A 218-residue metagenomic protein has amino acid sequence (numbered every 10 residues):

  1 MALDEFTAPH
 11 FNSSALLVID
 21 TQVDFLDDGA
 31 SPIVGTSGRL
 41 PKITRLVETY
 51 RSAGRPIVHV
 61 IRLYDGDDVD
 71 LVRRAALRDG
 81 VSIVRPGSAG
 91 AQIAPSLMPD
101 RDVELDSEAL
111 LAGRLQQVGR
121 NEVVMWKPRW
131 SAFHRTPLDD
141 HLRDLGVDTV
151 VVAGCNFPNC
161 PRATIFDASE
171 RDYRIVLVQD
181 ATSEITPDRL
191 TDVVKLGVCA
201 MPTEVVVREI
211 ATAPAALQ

Functional and structural regions predicted by a protein language model:
A2-A15, T44-S52: Short amphipathic alpha-helices and their capping/turn segments at secondary-structure boundaries
G29-T36, S82: Short glycine-enriched, charge-decorated loop/helix-capping segments at active-site entrances that position
P41-L145: Active-site alpha/beta core segments
V150-P158, D172-P187: A short glycine-rich beta-strand->turn/loop micro-motif centered on a GG-aromatic cluster
P161-R171: Short Gly/Thr/Asp-enriched flexible loops that form oxyanion-binding sites at enzyme active sites
E184-C199: Active-site-proximal loop->helix
C199-Q218: A charged, well-structured terminal subsegment
